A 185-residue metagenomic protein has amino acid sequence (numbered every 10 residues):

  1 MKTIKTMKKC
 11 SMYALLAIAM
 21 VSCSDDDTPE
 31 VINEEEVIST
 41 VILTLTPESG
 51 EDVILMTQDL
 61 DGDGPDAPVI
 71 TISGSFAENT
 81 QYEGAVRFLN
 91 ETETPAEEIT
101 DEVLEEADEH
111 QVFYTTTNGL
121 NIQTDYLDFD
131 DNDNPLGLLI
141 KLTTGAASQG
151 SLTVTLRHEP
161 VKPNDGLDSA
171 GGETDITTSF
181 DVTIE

Functional and structural regions predicted by a protein language model:
K2, E30-E185: First exposed extracellular module after export/assembly in secreted or surface-exposed proteins
K2-M12: Bacterial N-terminal signal peptides that target proteins for export
A19-S22: C-terminal motif of bacterial Sec signal peptides marking the signal peptidase cleavage site
S24-D27: Bacterial signal peptide processing site
